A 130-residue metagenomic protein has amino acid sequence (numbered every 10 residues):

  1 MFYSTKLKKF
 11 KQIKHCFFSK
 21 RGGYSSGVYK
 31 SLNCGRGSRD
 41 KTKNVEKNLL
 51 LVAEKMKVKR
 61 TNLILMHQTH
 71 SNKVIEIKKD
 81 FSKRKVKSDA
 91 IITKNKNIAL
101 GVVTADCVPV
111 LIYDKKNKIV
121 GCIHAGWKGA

Functional and structural regions predicted by a protein language model:
M1-A130: Active-site microenvironment for binding and transforming phosphate-containing groups
